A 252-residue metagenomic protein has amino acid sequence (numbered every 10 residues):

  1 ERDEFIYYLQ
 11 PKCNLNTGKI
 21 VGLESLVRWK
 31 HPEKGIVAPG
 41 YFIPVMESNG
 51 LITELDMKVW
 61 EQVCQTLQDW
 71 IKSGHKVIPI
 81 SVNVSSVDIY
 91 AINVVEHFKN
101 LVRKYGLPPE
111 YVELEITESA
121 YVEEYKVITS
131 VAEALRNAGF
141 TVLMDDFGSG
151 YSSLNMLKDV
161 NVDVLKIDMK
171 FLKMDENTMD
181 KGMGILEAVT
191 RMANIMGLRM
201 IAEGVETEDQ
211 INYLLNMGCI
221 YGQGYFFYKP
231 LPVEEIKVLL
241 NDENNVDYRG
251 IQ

Functional and structural regions predicted by a protein language model:
E4, G50-L51: Catalytic-site/binding-pocket detector for metal-dependent nucleotidyl cyclases and the c-di-GMP signaling machinery
I6-P44, V63, A120, D163-L165: A short, well-structured catalytic beta-strand-centered motif of the EAL phosphodiesterase domain for c-di-GMP
I6-Y8, L26, S81, L143 (+1 more regions): Structural detector of well-ordered beta-strand residues that form the stable sheet scaffold of enzyme domains
Y8-Q10, I78-N83, Q223: PAS and PAS-like sensory modules
L15-E24, L51-V127, G204: Catalytic core of bacterial c-di-GMP phosphodiesterases, primarily the EAL and HD-GYP domains, capturing alpha-helical
L15-K19, P32-E33, S85-I92, Y111-K126 (+1 more regions): EAL-family c-di-GMP phosphodiesterase catalytic domain
G40-P44, T53, T129, E133 (+1 more regions): Conserved long alpha-helical elements within nucleotide-processing catalytic cores of c-di-GMP signaling and class III
